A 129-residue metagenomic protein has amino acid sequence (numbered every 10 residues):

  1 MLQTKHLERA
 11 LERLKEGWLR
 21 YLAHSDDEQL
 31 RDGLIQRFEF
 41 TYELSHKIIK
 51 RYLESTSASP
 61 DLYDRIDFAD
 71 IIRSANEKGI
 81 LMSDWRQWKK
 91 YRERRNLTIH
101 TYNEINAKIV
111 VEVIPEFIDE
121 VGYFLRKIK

Functional and structural regions predicted by a protein language model:
M1-K129: Solvent-exposed interaction patches of small proteins and small membrane subunits
